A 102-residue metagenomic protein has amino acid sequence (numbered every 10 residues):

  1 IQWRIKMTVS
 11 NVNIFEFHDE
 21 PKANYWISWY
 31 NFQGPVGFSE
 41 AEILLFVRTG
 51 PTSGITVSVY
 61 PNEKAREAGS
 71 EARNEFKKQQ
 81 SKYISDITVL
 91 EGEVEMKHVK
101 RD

Functional and structural regions predicted by a protein language model:
Q2-D102: Short S/T/G/P-rich N-terminal loop/turn motif that feeds into the first structured element of a domain
